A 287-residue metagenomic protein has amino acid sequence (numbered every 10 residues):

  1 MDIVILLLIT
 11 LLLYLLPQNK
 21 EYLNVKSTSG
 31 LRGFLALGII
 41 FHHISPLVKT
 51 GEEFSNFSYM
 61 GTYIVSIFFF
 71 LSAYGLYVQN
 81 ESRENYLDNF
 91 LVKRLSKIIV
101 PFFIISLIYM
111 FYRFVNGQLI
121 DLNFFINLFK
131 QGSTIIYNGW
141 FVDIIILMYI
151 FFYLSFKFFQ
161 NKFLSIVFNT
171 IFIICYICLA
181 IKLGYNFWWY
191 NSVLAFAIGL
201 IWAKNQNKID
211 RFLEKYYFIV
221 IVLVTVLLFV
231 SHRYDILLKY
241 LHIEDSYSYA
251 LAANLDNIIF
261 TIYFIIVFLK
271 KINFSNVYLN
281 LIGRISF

Functional and structural regions predicted by a protein language model:
M1-C175, I272-L279: Membrane-cytosol interface segments of multi-pass membrane proteins, especially ER/Golgi lipid-handling enzymes
M1-V4, I181-K182, Y190-I198, K204-F287: Alpha-helical transmembrane segments and terminal signal-anchor/GPI-anchor hydrophobic tails, characterized by long
I44-G51, Y112-L119, C178-L183, V230-E244: Juxtamembrane "helix-exit" motif on the non-cytosolic side of transmembrane helices
F57-I64, N186-W189, A252-L255: Hydrophobic alpha-helical transmembrane segments of multi-pass membrane proteins
L76-D88, N186-W189, L251, I265: Cytoplasmic juxtamembrane interface segments
V142-I146, Y185-L194: Short, contiguous, pocket-lining structural segments that sit at or immediately flank catalytic/ligand-binding sites
I150-L154, A197-W202: Hydrophobic transmembrane alpha-helices of multi-pass, membrane-embedded glycosylation machinery
